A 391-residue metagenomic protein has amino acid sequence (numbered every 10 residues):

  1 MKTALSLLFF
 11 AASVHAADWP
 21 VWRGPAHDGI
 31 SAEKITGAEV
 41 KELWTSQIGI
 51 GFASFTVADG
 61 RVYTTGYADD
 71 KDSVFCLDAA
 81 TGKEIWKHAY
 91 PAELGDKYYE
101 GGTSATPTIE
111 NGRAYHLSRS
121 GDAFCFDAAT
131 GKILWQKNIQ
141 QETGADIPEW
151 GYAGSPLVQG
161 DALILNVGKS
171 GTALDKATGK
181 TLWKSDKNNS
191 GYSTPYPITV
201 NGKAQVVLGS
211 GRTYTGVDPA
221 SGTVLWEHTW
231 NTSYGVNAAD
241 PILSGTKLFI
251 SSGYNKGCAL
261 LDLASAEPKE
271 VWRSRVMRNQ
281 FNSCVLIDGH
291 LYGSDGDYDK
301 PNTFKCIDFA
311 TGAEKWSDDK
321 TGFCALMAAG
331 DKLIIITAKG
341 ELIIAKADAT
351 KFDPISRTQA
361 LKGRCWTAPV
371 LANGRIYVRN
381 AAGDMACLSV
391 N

Functional and structural regions predicted by a protein language model:
A17-K41: Blade/loop signatures of beta-propeller domains
G24-H27, Y67-D69, R119, G168 (+6 more regions): Short loop/turn segments immediately following the C-termini of beta-strands
L43-T56, K87-T108, Q136-V158, G168 (+7 more regions): Extracytoplasmic beta-rich repeat domains
D59-G60, N111-G112, G160-D161, K203-A204 (+4 more regions): Short coil/turn segments that connect the beta-strands within blades of beta-propeller domains
F75, F124, T172, T215-G216 (+4 more regions): WD40 beta-propeller blade core
D78-T81, D127-T130, D175-T178, D218-G222 (+4 more regions): Short loop/turn segments that connect beta-strands within beta-propeller blades
R364-N391: Blade-level signature of beta-propeller repeat domains, shared across WD40, Kelch, NHL, RCC1 and BNR/Asp-box propellers
